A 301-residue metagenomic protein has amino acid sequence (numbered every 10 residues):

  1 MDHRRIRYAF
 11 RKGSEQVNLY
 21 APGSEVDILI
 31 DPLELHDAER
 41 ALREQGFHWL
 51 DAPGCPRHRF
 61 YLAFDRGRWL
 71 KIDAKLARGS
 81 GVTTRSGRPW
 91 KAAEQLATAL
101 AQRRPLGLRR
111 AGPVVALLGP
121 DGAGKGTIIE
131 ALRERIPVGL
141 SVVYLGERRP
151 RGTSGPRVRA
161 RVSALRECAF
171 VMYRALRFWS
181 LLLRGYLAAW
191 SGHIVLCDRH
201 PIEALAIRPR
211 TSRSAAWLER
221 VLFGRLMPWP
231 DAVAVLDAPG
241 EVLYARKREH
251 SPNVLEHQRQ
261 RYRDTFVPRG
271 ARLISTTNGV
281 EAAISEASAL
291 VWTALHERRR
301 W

Functional and structural regions predicted by a protein language model:
M1-V26, I30-P113: Conserved NTP-donor binding/palm subdomain of two-metal-ion nucleotidyltransferases/polymerases, i.e., the charged
L117: Hydrophobic anchor at the beta1->P-loop junction of P-loop NTPases
P120: P-loop (Walker A) phosphate-binding loop of NTP-binding proteins
K125: Conserved lysine of the Walker
I128: Hydrophobic positions on the alpha1 helix immediately C-terminal to the Walker A/P-loop
L145-W217: ATP-dependent small-molecule kinase phosphotransfer cores that center on conserved nucleotide phosphate-binding segments
H193, C197-H200, L226-R246: Conserved phosphate-donor/acceptor-positioning beta-strand/loop module used by diverse small-molecule
E241, R248-W301: NTP-dependent small-molecule kinase module
